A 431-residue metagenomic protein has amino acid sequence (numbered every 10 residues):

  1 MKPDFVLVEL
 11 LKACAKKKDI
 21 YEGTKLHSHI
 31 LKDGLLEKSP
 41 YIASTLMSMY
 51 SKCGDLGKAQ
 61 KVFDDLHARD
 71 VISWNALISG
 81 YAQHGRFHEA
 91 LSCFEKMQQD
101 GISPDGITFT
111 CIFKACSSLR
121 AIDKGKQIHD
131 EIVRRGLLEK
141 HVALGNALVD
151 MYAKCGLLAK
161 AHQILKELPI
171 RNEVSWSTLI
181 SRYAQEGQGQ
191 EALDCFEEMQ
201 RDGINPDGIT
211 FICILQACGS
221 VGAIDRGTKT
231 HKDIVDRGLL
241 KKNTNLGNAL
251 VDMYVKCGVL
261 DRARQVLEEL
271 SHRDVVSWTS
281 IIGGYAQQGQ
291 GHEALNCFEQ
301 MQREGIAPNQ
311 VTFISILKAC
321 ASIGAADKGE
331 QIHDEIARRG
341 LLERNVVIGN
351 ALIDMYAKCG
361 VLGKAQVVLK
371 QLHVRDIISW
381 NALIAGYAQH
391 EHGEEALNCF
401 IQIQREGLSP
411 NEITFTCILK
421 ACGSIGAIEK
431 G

Functional and structural regions predicted by a protein language model:
M1, M47-M49, L66, M97 (+10 more regions): Methionine-biased hydrophobic packing positions in alpha-helices, especially within tandem helical repeat solenoids
P3-V8, G23, K38-S39, A43 (+35 more regions): Pentatricopeptide repeat
Q83-T110, A115-A121: Hydrophobic or amphipathic alpha-helical targeting/insertion segments
